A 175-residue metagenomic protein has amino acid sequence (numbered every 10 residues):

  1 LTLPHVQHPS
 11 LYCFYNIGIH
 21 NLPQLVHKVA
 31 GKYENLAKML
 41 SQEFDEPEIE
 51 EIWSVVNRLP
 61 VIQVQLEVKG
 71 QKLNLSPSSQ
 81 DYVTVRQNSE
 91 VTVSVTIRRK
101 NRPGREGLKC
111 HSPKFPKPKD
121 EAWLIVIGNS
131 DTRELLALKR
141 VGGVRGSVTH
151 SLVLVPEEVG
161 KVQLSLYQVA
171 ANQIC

Functional and structural regions predicted by a protein language model:
L1-V159, Q163-C175: C-terminal extensions
